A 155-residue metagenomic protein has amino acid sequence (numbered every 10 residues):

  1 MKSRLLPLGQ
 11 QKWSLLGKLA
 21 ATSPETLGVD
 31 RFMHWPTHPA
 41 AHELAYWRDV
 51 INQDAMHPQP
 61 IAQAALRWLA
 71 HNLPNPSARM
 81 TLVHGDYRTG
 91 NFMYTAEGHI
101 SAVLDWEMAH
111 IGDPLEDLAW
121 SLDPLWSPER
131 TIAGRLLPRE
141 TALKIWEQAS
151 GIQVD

Functional and structural regions predicted by a protein language model:
M1-P60, A64, L73, S77-T81 (+1 more regions): A cross-family kinase active-site recognition segment
S14, A64-R67, W120, T141: Generic recognition of well-ordered alpha-helical segments within structured catalytic/regulatory domains
L19, A70-E116, W120-L122: Active-site acidic catalytic loop and adjacent metal/ATP-binding pocket of ATP-dependent phosphoryl transfer enzymes
T22-S23, N72, P124, A149: Generic structural signal for alpha-helix termini and adjacent loop/cap motifs
E25, G98, S127: Flexible, active-site-proximal loop/turn residues at the rims of small-molecule/cofactor binding pockets and catalytic
I51, I152-D155: Charged/polar, low-hydrophobicity segments characteristic of intrinsically disordered regions and flexible loops
E116-Q153: Active-site activation/catalytic loop segments of kinase-like enzymes and analogous catalytic loops in related
